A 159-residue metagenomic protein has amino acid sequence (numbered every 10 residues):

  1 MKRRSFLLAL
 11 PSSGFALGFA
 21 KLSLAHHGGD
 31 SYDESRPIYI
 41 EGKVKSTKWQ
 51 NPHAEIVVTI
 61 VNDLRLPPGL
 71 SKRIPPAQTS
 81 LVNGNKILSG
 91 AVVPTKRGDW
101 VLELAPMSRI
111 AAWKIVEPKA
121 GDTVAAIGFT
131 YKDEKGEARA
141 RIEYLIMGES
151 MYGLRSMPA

Functional and structural regions predicted by a protein language model:
S5-A25: N-terminal export signals
L24-S35: Short boundary/loop segments of OB/S1/cold-shock single-stranded nucleic-acid-binding domains
P37-Q50: Structural detector for short beta-strands of small beta-barrel domains
Q50-V61: Short aromatic-glycine-enriched beta-strand elements
V61-G90: Mixed-charge, low-complexity intrinsically disordered segments
G98-W113: Beta-strand/loop nucleic-acid-binding surfaces
A111-A125: Short nucleic-acid-contacting surface segments enriched for D/E, G, S/T with interspersed K/R
K132-S156: OB-fold/S1-family single-stranded nucleic acid-binding modules
